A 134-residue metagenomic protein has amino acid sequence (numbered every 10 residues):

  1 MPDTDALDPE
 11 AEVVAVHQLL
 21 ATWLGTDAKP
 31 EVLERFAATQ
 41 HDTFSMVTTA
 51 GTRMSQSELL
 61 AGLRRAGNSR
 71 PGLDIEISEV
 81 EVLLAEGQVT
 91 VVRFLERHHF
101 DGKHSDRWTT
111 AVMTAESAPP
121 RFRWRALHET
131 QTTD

Functional and structural regions predicted by a protein language model:
P2-E34, S45-D134: A beta-strand edge to alpha-helix "cap/lid" segment located at domain peripheries
A38-T39: Conserved catalytic core of Hanks-type protein kinase domains
